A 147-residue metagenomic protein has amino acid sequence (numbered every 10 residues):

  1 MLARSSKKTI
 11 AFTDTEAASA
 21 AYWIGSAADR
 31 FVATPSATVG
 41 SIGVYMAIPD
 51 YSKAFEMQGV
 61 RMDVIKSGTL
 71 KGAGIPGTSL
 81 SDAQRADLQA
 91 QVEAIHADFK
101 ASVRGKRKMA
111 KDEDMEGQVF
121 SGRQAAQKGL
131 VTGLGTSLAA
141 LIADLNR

Functional and structural regions predicted by a protein language model:
M1-T9, E16-K106, R147: Small-residue-centered hinge/linker elements
F12-A18, M115-Q118: Glycine-rich beta-to-alpha transition loops that act as phosphate-gripper elements at the mouths of alpha/beta enzyme
G25, A125-A126: Hydrophobic residues within well-ordered alpha-helices
A28-F31, G129-G133: Alpha-to-beta junction loops
R61, M109-A110, V131: Short coil/loop linkers at secondary-structure junctions
I95-Q124: Secondary-structure end/capping motifs
G122, S137-L138: Structural motif detector for alpha-helix initiation sites
L138-R147: C-terminal intrinsically disordered, low-complexity extensions immediately downstream of enzyme catalytic cores
